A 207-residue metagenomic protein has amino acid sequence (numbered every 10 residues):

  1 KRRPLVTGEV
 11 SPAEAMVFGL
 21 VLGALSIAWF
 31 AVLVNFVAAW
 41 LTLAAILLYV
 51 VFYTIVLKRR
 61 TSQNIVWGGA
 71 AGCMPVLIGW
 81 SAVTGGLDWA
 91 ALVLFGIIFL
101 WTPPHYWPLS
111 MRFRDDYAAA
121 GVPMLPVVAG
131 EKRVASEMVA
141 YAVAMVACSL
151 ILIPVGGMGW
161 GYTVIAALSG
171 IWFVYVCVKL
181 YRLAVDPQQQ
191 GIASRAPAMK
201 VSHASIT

Functional and structural regions predicted by a protein language model:
K1-V10, W107-A135, V185-Q190: Cytosolic, membrane-interface loops and tails of multi-pass inner-membrane proteins
K1-W40, E131-P154: Multi-pass membrane catalytic core of lipid/isoprenoid biosynthesis enzymes
P12-V83: Intramembrane alpha-helical segments
L25-W40, V76-F99, C148-Y162: Helix-coil boundary and interhelical linker segments in multi-pass alpha-helical membrane proteins
L47-T54, G96-R114, V146, G170-L180: Transmembrane alpha-helical segments that form the membrane-embedded catalytic/substrate-channel core of multi-pass
G69-D115, A119, E131-E137: Functional transmembrane core segments of multi-pass inner-membrane proteins
P126-M138, R195-S202: Membrane-water interface at loop-to-transmembrane-helix junctions
V174-T207: Interfacial loop-to-transmembrane junctions
